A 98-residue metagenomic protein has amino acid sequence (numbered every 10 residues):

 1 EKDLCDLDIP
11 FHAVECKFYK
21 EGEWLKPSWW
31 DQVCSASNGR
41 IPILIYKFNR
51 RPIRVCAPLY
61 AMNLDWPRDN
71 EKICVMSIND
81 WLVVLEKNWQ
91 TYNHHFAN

Functional and structural regions predicted by a protein language model:
E1-N98: Catalytic phosphate/metal-binding cores of nucleic-acid and nucleotide-processing enzymes, i.e., regions that mediate
